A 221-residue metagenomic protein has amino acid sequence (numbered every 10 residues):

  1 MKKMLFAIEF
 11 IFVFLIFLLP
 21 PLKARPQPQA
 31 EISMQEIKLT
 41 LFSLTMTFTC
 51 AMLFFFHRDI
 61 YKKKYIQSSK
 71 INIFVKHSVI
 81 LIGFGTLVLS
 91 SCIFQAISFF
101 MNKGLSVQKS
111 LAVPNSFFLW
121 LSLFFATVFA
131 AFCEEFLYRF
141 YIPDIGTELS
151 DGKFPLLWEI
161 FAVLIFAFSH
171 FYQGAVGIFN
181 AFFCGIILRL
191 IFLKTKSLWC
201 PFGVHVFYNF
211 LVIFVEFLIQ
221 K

Functional and structural regions predicted by a protein language model:
K2-Y61: Alpha-helical transmembrane segments in multi-pass membrane proteins
K3-L18, L81-L87, E159-L164: Alpha-helical transmembrane segments
L5, L39-L41, T45-T47, F74 (+5 more regions): Small-residue packing motifs within transmembrane alpha-helices
I16-P21, C50-R58, S90, F94 (+4 more regions): Structural signal for membrane-spanning alpha-helices in multi-pass inner-membrane proteins, emphasizing helix cores
A24, Q95-F100, I142, I191-F192: Juxtamembrane C-cap of transmembrane helices in multi-pass membrane transport proteins
R25-P28, R58-K63, F99-V107, F171-A175 (+2 more regions): Transmembrane helix-loop junctions in multipass membrane proteins, especially transporters and channels
Q29-E36, K62-A130, D151: Juxtamembrane helix-loop-helix connectors linking adjacent transmembrane helices in multi-pass membrane enzymes
F117-K221: Transmembrane helix-loop-helix hairpins at the membrane interface of multi-pass integral membrane proteins
